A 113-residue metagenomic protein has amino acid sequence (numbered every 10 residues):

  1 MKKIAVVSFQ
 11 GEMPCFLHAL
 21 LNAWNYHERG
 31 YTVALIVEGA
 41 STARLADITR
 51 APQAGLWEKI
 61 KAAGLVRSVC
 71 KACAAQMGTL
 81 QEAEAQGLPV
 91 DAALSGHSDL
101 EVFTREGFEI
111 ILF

Functional and structural regions predicted by a protein language model:
K3, Y31-A34, V66: Residues at the starts of beta-strands that form the adenosine-phosphate
I4-L17, T42-I48: Short, glycine-rich nucleotide/cofactor-binding loops
V6, L35-V37, V69: Structural beta-sheet core signal
C15-G30: Histidine-anchored nucleotide/phosphate-binding helix
L21-N25, P52, E84-A85: Short, solvent-exposed amphipathic alpha-helical segments in soluble enzyme and RNA/protein-processing domains
G30-D47: Short, glycine-/small-residue-enriched flexible loop/hinge segments at domain edges that mediate gating
A51-T79: A glycine-rich helix N-cap at a beta->alpha junction
L80-F113: C-terminal structural segments of small proteins and small subunits
